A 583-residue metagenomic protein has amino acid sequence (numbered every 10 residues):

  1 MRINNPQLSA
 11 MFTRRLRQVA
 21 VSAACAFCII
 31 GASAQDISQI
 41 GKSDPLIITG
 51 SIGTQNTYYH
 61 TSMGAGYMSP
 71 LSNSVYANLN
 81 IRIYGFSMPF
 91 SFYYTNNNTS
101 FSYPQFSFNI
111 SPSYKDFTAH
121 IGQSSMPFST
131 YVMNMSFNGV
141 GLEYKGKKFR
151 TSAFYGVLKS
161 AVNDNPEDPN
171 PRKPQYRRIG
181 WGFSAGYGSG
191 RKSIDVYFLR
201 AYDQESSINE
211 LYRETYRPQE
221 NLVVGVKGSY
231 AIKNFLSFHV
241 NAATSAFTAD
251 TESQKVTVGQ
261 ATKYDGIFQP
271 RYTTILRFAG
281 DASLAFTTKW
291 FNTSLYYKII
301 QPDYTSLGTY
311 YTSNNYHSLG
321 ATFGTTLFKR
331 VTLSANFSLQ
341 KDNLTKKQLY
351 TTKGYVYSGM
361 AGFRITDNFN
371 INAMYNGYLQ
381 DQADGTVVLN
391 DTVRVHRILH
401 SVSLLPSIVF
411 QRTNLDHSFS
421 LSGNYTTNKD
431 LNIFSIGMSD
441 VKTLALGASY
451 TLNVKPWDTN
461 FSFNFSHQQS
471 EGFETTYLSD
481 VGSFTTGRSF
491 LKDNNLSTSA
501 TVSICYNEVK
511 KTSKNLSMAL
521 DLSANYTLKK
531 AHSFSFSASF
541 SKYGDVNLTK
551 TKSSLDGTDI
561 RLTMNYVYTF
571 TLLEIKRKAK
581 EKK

Functional and structural regions predicted by a protein language model:
M1-G41, V567-K583: Cleavable N-terminal export/targeting peptides
Q35-M63, S69-P70, I81-F90, P112 (+4 more regions): Transmembrane beta-strand segments of Gram-negative outer membrane beta-barrel proteins
M63-D116, M126, S358, G362: Transmembrane beta-barrel domains of Gram-negative outer membranes and organellar outer membranes
G64-Y76, Y103, I194-S206, Y216-K583: Exposed, low-structure sequence patches enriched in small/polar residues
I81-G85, P112-Y114, Y144-K148, Y187-R191 (+3 more regions): A generic beta-sheet turn/junction motif
Y93-V157, N292, I299-P302: Outer membrane beta-barrel
Y155, S160, D164-L211, T215-E220 (+1 more regions): Hydrophobic, small-residue-rich alpha-helical packing segments that form membrane-like cores
